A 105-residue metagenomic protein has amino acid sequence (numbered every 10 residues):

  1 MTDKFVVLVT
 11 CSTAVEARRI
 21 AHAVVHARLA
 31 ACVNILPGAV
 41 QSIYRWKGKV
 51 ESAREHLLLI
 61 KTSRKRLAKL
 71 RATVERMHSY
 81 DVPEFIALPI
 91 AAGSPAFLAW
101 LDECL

Functional and structural regions predicted by a protein language model:
M1-L105: Positively charged, small/polar-rich N-terminal and surface patches that mediate targeting and assembly and bind
